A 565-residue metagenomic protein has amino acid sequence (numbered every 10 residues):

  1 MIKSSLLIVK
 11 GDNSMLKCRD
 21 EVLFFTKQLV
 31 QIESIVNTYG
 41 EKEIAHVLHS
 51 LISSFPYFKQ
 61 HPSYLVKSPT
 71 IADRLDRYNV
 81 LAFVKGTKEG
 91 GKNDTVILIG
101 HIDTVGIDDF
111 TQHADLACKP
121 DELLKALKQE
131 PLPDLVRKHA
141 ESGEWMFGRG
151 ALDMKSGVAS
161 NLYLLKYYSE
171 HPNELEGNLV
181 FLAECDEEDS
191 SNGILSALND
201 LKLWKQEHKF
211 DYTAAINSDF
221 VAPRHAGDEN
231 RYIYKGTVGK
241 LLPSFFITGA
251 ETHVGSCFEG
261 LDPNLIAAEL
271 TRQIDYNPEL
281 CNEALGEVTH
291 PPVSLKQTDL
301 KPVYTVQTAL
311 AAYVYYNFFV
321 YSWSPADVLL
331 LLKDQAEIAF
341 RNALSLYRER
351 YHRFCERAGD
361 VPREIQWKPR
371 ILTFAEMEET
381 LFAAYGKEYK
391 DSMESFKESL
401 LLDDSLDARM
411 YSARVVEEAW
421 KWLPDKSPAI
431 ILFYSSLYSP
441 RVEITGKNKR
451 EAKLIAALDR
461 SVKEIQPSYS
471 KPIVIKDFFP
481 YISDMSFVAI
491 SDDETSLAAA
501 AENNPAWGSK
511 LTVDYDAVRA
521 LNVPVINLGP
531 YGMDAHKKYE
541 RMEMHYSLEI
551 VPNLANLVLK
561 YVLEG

Functional and structural regions predicted by a protein language model:
L6-F147, E170-G177: Acidic/His- and Gly-rich active-site-bordering loop/insert found across diverse amide/peptide-bond hydrolases
V36, E187, E251-V254, F318-A326 (+2 more regions): A generic structural motif
I44-A45, H61, H352-G565: An extended, acidic, His-containing surface patch that forms the Zn2+-binding/catalytic region of metallohydrolases
T104, F245-T252, G529-K537: A glycine-centered beta->alpha junction motif in the catalytic cores of kinase/phosphotransferase enzymes
W145-G236: Acidic/histidine-rich catalytic neighborhood of metal-dependent amide-processing enzymes
L162-E170, E269-Y276, N556-K560: Short glycine/serine- and small hydrophobic-enriched flexible loop segments
P172-E174, Y234-K240, Y304-L310, W422-D425 (+1 more regions): Short glycine/proline-enriched loop/turn "hinge" motifs that connect secondary-structure elements and lie
L203-R409, A413-R414: Midchain, well-structured core segments that form catalytic/ion-binding scaffolds
